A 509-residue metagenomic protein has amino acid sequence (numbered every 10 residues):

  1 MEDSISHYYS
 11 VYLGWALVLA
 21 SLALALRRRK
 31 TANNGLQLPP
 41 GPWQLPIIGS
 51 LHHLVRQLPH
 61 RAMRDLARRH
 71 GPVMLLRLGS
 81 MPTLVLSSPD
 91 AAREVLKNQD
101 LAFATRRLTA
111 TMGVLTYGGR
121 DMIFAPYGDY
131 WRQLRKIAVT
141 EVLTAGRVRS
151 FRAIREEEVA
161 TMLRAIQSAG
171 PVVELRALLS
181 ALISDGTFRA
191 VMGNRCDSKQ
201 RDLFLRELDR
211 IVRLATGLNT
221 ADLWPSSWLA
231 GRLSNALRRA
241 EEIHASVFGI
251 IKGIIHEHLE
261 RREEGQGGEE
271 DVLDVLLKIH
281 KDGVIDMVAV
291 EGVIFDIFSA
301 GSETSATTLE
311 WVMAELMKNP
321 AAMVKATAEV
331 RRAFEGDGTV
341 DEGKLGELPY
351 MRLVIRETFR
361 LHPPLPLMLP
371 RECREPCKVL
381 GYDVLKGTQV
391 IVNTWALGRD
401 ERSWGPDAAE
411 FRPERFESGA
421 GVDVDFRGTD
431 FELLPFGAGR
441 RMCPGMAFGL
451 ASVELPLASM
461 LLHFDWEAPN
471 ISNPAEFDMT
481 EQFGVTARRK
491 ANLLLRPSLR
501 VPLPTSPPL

Functional and structural regions predicted by a protein language model:
M1-H7, V18, T486-L509: C-terminal helix/juxtamembrane-tail motif
M1-N33, D185-G186, A451: Terminal signal-anchor or tail-anchor transmembrane helices that tether membrane-associated enzymes to cellular
N34-L54, H60-S150, I154, E174 (+2 more regions): Cytochrome P450 substrate-recognition site 1
L51-D65, R69-G71, G249, G338-G381 (+1 more regions): Conserved cytochrome P450 K-helix E-x-x-R motif and the immediately C-terminal K′/meander segment
R107-L115, W131, R149-L309, K325 (+1 more regions): Cytochrome P450 heme-thiolate monooxygenase catalytic core
P320-A322, V390, M446-A487: Cytochrome P450 heme-binding "Cys pocket" and the immediately downstream C-terminal segment
H362, V392-D423: Conserved cytochrome P450 K-helix/beta-meander segment immediately N-terminal to the heme-binding cysteine loop
L380, S418-V453, D478-Q482: Cytochrome P450 heme-thiolate "Cys pocket" and heme-binding signature region
